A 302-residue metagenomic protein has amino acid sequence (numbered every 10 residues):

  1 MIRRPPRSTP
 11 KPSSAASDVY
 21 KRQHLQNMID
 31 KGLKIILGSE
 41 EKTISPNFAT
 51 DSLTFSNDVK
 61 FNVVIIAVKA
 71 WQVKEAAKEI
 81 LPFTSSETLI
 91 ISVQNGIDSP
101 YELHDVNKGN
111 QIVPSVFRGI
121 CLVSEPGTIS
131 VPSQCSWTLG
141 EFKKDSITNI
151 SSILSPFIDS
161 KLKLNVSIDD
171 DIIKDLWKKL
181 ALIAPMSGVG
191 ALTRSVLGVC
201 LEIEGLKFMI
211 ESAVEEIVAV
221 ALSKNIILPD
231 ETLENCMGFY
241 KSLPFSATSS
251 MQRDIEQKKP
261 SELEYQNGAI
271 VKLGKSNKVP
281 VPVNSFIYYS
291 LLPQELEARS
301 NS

Functional and structural regions predicted by a protein language model:
M1-A16, Y20: Single conserved hydrophobic/aromatic residue that forms the stacking wall/gate of nucleotide- or nucleobase-binding
K21-E41: Glycine-rich phosphate-binding loop and adjoining beta1-alpha1-beta2 segment of Rossmann-like nucleotide-binding folds
L33-L37, K108-N110, I129-S133, A184-P185 (+1 more regions): Short, hinge-like loop/turn segments at secondary-structure boundaries
K42-T128: Rossmann-like NAD(P)(H) cofactor-binding subdomain of soluble oxidoreductases
V59, V93-N95, S99-K178: Rossmann-fold dinucleotide-binding core
N62, T84, T128-T138, A191-C200 (+1 more regions): Helix-loop-beta segment of a Rossmann-like dinucleotide-binding subdomain
I173-L201, G205-V218, P244-F245: Active-site-proximal catalytic alpha-helix in oxidoreductases
M209-S302: NAD(P)-dependent Rossmann-like dehydrogenase/reductase catalytic/cofactor-binding core
